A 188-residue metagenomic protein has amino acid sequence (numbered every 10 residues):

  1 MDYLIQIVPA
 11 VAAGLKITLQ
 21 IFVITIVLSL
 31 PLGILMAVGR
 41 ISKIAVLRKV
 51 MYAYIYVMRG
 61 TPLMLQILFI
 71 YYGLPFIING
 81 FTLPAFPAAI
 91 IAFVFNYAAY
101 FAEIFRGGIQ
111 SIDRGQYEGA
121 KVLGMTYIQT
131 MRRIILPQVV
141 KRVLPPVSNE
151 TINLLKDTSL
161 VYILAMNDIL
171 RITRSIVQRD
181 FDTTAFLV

Functional and structural regions predicted by a protein language model:
M1-V188: Transmembrane alpha-helices and adjacent helix-loop boundaries
